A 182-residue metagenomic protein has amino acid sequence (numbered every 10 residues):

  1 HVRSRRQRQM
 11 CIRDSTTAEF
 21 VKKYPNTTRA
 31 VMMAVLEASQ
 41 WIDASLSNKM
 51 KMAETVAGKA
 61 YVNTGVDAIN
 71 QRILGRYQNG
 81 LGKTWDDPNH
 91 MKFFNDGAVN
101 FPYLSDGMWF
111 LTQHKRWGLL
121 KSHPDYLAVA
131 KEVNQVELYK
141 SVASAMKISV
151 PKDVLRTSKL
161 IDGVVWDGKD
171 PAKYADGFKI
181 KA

Functional and structural regions predicted by a protein language model:
H1-S4, R8-I12: Single conserved hydrophobic/aromatic residue that forms the stacking wall/gate of nucleotide- or nucleobase-binding
V2, T27, G168-P171: Short linear motifs in intrinsically disordered/low-complexity regions
R3, V21-K22: Generic, ordered loop/turn and secondary-structure boundary motif
D14-T16, F20-V21: Short glycine- and hydrophobic/aromatic-rich loop-to-beta-strand nucleating segment in the catalytic cores
Y24-E137: Secondary-structure end/capping motifs
M108-A182: Conserved C-terminal helix/tail region of periplasmic/extracytoplasmic solute-binding proteins
